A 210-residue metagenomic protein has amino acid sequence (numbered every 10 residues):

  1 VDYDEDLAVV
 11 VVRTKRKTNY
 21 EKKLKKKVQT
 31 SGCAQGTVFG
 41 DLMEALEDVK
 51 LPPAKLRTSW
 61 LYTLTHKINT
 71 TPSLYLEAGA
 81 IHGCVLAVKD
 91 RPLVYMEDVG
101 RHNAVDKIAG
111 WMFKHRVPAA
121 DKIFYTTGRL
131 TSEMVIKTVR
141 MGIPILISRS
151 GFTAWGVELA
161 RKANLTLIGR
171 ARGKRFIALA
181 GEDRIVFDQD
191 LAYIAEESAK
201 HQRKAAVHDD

Functional and structural regions predicted by a protein language model:
V1-G83, A87-K89, V94-Y95: Intrinsically disordered, low-complexity regions enriched in acidic/Ser/Thr/Pro/Gln residues
D2-D6, D41, D48, D90 (+6 more regions): Acidic-enriched, low-complexity/disordered segments with a strong bias for Aspartate over Glutamate
L7, R16-T18, K26-Q29, T37 (+3 more regions): C-terminal binding/interaction regions
K15-K17, K22-K27, K50, K55 (+10 more regions): Context-gated lysine
K27, V99-H102: A short, sequence-level motif marking secondary-structure junctions
S31, S59, S73, T127 (+3 more regions): Generic serine detector
R101-L191: Feature captures the catalytic cores and cofactor-binding loops of soluble hydro-lyases/lyases that act on carboxylate
